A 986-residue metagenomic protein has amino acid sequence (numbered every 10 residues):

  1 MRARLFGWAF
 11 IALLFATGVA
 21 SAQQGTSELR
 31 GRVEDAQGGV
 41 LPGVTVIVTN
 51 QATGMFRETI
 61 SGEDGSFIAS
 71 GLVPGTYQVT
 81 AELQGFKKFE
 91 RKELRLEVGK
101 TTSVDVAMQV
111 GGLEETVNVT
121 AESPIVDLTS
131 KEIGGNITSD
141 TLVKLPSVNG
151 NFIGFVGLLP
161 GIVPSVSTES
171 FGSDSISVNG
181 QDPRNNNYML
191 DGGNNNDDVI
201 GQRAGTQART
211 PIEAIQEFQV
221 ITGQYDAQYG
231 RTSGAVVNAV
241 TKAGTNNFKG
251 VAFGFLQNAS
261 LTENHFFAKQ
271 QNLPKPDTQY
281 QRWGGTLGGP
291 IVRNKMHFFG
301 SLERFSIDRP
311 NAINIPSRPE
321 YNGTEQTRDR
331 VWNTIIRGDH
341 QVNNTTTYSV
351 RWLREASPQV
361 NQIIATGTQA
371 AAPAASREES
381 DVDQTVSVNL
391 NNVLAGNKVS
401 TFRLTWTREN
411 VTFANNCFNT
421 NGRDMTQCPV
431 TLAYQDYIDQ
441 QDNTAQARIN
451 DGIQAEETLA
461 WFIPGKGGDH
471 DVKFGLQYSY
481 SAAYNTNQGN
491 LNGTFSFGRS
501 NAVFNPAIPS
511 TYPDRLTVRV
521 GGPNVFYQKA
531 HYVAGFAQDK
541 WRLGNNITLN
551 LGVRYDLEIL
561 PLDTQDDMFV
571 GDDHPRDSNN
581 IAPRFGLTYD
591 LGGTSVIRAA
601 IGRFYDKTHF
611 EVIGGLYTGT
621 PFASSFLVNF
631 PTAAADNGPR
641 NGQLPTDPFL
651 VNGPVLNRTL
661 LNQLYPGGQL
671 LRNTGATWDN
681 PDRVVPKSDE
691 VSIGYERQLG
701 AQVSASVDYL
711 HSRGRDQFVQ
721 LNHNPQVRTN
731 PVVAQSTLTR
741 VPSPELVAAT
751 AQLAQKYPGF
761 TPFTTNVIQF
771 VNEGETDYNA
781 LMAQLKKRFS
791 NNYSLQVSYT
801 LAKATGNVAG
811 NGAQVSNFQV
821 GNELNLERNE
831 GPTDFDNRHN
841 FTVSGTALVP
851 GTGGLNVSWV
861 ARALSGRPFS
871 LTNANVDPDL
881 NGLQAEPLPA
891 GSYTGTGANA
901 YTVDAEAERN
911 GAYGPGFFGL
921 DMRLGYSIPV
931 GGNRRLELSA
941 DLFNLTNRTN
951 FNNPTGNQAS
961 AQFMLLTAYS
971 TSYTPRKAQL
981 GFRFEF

Functional and structural regions predicted by a protein language model:
R2-T138, P211: Periplasm-facing N-terminal accessory domains of Gram-negative outer-membrane beta-barrel systems
F86-A243, N258-N272, P276, Y280-G289 (+2 more regions): Periplasmic N-terminal accessory/gating domains of Gram-negative outer-membrane beta-barrel systems
F152, S165, D563-A582, G586-V771 (+4 more regions): Solvent-exposed loop/turn elements at secondary-structure boundaries
D174, S233-A235, Q281-G285, W332-I336 (+14 more regions): Hydrophobic, lipid-facing positions within transmembrane beta-strands of outer-membrane proteins
P316-S317, R330-V331, H340, N344-F536: Replace "related TpsB outer-membrane translocases also match" with "some related outer-membrane beta-barrels such as
E558, S706-L864: Gram-negative outer-membrane beta-barrel transporters
R658-Q663, T852-G932, E937: Extracytoplasmic gating/loop element in the C-terminal half of outer-membrane beta-barrel translocons and assembly
N950-F986: C-terminal beta-signal and terminal closure region of outer-membrane beta-barrel proteins
